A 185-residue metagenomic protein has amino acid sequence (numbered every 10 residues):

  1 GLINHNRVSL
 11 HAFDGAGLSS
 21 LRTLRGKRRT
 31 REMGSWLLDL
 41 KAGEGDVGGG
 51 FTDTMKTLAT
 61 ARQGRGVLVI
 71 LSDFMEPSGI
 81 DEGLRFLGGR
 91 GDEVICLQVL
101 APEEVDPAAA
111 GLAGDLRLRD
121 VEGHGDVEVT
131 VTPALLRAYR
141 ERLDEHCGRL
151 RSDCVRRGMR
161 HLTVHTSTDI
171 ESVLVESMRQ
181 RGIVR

Functional and structural regions predicted by a protein language model:
L2-R185: Exposed, interaction-prone extracellular/peripheral surfaces
